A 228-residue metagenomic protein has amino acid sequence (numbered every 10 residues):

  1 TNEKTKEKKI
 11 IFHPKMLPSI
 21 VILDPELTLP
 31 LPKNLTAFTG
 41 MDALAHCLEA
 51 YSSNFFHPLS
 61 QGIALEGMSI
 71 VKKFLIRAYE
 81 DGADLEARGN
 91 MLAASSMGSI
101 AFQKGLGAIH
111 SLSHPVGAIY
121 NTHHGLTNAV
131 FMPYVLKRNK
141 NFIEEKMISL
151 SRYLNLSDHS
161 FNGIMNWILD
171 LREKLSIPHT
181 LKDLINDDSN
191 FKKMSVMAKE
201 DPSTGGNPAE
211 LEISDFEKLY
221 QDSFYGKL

Functional and structural regions predicted by a protein language model:
T1-K104: Carboxylate- and glycine-rich phosphate/diphosphate-binding segment that chelates Mg2+/Mn2+
L29, C47-N54, A78, G98 (+7 more regions): Alpha-helix C-capping/helix-to-loop hinge sites
A43-A50, G62, E66-R77, N90-A93 (+9 more regions): Alpha-helical scaffold segments in soluble metabolic enzymes
Y51-F56, G105-L106, R138-E145, G226-L228: Short helix-capping/linker segments at secondary-structure and domain boundaries
N54-I63, A78-N90, K104-I109, F161-I164 (+2 more regions): Flexible, glycine/charged-enriched surface loops at secondary-structure junctions
G107-S160: C-terminal catalytic subdomain
M147, N155-L228: C-terminal charged capping/lid subdomain of soluble metabolic enzymes
